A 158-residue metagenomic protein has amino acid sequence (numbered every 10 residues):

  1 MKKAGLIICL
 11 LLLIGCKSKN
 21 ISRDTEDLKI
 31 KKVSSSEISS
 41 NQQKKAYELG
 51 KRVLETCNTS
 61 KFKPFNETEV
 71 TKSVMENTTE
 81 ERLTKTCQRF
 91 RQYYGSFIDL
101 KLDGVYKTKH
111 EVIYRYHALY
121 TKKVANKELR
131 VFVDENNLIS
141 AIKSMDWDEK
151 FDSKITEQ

Functional and structural regions predicted by a protein language model:
A4-L13: Sec-dependent N-terminal signal peptides
I8, N77, D146: Residues that line or immediately flank small-molecule/substrate-binding pockets and catalytic motifs
K17-T59: Short, low-complexity N-terminal intrinsically disordered segments enriched in polar/charged residues
P64-H110: Short solvent-exposed beta->alpha transition segments
K107-Q158: Exposed beta-sheet edge and beta->alpha loop/turn motif
